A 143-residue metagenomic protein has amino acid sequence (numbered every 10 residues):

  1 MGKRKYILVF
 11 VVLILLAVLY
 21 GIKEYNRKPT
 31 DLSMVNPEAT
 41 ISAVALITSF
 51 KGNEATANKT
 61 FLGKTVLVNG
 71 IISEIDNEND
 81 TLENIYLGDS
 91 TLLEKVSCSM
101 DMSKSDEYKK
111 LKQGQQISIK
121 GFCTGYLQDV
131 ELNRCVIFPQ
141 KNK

Functional and structural regions predicted by a protein language model:
G2-K143: OB-fold and OB-like single-stranded nucleic-acid-recognition modules and their adjacent interaction interfaces
